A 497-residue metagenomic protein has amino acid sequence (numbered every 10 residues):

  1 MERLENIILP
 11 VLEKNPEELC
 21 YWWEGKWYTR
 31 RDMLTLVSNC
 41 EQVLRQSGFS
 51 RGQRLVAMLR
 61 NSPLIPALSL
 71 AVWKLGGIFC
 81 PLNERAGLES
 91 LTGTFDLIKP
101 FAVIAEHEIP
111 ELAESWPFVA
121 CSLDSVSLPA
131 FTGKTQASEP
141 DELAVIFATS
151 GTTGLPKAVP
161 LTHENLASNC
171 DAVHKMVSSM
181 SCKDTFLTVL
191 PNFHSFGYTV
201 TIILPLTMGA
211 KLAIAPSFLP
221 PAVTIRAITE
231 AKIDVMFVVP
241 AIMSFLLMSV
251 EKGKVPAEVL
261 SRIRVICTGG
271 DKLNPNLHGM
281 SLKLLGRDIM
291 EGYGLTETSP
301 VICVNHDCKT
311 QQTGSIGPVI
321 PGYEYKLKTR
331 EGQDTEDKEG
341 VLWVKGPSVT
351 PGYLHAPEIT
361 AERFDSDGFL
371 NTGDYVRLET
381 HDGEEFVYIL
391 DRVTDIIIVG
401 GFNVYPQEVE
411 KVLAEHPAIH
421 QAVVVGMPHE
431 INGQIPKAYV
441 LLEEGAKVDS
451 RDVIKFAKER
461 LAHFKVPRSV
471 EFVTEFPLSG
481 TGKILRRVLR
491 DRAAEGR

Functional and structural regions predicted by a protein language model:
E17, A130-A148, L155, S179-T185: Conserved pre-ATP/AMP-binding loop-to-beta segment of ANL
E17-G48, Q53-S62, P66, L70 (+1 more regions): Conserved AMP-binding/adenylate-forming core of the ANL superfamily
K26, Q42, Q46-S47, L70 (+3 more regions): Structural core segment of the AMP-binding/adenylate-forming
T29-R31, A144-D171: Conserved AMP-binding A3 loop
N39, L59-R60, C80-D96, H107-I109 (+3 more regions): ATP-dependent adenylate-forming carboxylate-activation enzymes
V103, G346, P351-G352, E362 (+4 more regions): AMP-binding/adenylate-forming catalytic core of the ANL superfamily
A167-T185, S195-D234, S249: Conserved AMP-binding/adenylation subdomain of ANL enzymes
I233-V238, S249-Q311, E324, E331: Gly/Ser/Thr-rich phosphate-binding loop
